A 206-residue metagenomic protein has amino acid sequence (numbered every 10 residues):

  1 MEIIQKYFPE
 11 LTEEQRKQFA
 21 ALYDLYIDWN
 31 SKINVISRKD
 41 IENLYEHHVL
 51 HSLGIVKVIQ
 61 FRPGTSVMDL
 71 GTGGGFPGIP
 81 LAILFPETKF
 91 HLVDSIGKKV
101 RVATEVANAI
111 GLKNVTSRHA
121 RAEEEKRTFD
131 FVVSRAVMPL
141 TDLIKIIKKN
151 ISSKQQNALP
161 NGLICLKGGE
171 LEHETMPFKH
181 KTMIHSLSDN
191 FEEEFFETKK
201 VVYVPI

Functional and structural regions predicted by a protein language model:
M1-R38, E42: N-terminal auxiliary segments of SAM/dcSAM-dependent transferases
D28, K32, Y45-P63: Conserved alpha-helix/loop element of class I SAM-dependent methyltransferases that forms part of the SAM/SAH-binding
N30, V106-A107, I151: Conserved hydrophobic residues forming the short capping helix/wall of the S-adenosyl-L-methionine
L53-S134, I144: Conserved SAM/SAH cofactor-binding pocket of Class I
F85, I151-L159: Helix-to-beta-strand junctions that scaffold the AdoMet/dcAdoMet cofactor pocket in Class I SAM-dependent enzymes
L140-N150: A short, conserved alpha-helix within the catalytic core of class I
Q156-E170: Conserved beta-strand signature within the Rossmann-like core of class I S-adenosyl-L-methionine
G168-I206: Active-site capping/gating segments
